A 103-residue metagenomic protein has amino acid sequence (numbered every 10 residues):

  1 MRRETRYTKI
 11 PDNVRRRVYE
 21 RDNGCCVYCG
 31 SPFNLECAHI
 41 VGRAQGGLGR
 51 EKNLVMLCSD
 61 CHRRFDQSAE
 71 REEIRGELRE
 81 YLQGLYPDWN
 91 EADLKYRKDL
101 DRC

Functional and structural regions predicted by a protein language model:
R2-Y7, A44-V55, R63-C103: Polybasic, low-complexity binding patches
K9-E36, C58-D60: Short cysteine-rich loop/turn motifs with clustered Cys
N34-A44: Short recognition patches in nucleic-acid-associated and regulatory proteins
